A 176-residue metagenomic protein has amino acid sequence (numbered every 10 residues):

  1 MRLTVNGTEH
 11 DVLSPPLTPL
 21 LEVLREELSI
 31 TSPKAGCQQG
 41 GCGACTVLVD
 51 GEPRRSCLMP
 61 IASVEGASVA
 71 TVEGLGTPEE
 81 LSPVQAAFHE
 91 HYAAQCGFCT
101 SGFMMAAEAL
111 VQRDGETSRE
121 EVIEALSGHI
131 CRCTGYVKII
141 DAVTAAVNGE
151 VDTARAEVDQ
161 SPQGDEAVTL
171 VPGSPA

Functional and structural regions predicted by a protein language model:
M1-A176: Signature of N-terminal electron-transfer/Fe-S-associated modules in redox systems
